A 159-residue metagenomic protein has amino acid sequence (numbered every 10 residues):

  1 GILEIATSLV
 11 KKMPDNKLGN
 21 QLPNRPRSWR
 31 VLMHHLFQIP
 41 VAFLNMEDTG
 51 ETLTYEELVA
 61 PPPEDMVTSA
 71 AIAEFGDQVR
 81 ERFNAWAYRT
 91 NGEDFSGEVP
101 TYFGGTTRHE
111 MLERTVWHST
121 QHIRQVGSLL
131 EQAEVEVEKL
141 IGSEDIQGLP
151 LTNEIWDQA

Functional and structural regions predicted by a protein language model:
G1-K11: Active-site-adjacent scaffolding segments
A6, V79-F83, V126: Hydrophobic alpha-helical packing residues
T7, N16-P62, G97-A159: Short, contiguous alpha-helical
V10-D15, T90-N91: Short secondary-structure junctions
E64, A85-V99: Catalytic cores of extracellular degradative/oxidative enzymes
E64-V79: A short, structured beta-strand-centered segment in the mid-to-C-terminal lobe of catalytic cores from group-transfer
F83-W86, Q147: Amphipathic terminal alpha-helices
